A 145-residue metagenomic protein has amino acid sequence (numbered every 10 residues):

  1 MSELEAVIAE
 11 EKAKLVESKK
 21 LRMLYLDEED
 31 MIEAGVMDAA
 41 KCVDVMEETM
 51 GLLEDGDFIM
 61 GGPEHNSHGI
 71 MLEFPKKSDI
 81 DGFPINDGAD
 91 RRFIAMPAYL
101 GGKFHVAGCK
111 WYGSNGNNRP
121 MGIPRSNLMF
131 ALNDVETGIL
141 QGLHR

Functional and structural regions predicted by a protein language model:
S2-R145: N-terminal ligand-binding/catalytic initiation module
